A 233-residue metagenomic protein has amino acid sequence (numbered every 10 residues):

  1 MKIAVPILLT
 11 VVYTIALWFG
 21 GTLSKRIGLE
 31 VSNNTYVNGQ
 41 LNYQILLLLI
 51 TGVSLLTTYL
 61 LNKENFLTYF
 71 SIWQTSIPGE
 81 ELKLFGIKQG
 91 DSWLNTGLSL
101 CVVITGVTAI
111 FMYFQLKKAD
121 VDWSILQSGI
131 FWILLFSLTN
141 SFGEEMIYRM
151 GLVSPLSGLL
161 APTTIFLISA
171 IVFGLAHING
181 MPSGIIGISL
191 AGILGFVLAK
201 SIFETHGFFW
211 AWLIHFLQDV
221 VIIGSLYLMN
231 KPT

Functional and structural regions predicted by a protein language model:
M1-G86, I223, L228-T233: N-terminal, membrane-interfacial amphipathic/helix-forming hydrophobic leader that caps and precedes the first
K2-P6, T10, G39-L48, T96 (+5 more regions): Residue-level signature of transmembrane alpha-helical entry/exit and packing/kink sites in multi-pass membrane
G21, S76, T96, L135 (+1 more regions): Enriched - but not universal
S54-Q127: "…centered on the first transmembrane helix and the immediately adjacent amphipathic helix/loop
V103-T233: Transmembrane helix-loop-helix hairpins at the membrane interface of multi-pass integral membrane proteins
